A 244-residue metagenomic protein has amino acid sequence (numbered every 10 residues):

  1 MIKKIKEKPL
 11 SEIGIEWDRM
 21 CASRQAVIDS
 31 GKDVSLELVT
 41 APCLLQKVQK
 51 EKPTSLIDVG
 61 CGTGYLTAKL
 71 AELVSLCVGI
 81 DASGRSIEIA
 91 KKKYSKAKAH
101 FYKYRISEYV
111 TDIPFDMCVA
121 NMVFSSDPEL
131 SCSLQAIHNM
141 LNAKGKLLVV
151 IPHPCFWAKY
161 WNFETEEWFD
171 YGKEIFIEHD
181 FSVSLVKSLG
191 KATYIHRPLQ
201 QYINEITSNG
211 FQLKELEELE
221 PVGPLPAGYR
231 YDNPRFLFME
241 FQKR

Functional and structural regions predicted by a protein language model:
I2-E51, Y65: Conserved class I S-adenosyl-L-methionine
I57-V59, T63-E108: Class I SAM-dependent methyltransferase SAM/SAH-binding core
V110-C118: A short acidic, Gly/Pro-enriched loop at the edge of an enzyme's catalytic core that lines a small-molecule cofactor
M117-L130: A short SAM/SAH-binding and catalytic strip from SAM-dependent methyltransferases
S131-K146: A short glycine-rich, Lys/Arg-flanked "PGG" loop and its adjoining helix->strand segment in the class I
L148-D180: Conserved class I S-adenosyl-L-methionine
T193-L216: Short alpha-helix
F211, A227-R244: Core SAM-dependent methyltransferase catalytic element
